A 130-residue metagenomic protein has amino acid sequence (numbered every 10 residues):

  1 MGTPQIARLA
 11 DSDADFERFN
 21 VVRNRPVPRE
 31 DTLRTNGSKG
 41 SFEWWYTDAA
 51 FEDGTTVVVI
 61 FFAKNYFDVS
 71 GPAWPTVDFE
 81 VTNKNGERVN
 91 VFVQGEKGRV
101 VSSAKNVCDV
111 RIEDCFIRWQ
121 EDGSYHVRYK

Functional and structural regions predicted by a protein language model:
M1-K130: Targeting-peptide/extracellular-domain and disordered-appendage signature
